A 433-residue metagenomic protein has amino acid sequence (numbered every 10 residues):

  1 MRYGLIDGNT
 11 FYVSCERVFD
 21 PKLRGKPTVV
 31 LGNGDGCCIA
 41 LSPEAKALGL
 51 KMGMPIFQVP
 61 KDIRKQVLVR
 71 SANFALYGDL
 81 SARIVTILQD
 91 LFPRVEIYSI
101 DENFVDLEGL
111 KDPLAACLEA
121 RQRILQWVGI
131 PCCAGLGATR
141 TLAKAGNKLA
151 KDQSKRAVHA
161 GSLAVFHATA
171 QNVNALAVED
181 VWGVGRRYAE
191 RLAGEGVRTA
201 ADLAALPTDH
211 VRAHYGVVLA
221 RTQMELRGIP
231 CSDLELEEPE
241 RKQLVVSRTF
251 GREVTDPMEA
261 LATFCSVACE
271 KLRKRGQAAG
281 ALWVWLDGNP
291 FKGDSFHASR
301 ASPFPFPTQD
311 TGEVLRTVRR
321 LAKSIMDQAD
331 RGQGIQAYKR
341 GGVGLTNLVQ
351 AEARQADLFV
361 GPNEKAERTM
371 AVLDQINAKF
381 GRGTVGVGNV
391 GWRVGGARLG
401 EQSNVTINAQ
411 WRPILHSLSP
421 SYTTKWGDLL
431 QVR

Functional and structural regions predicted by a protein language model:
M1-M224, D233, E270, N363-R433: Gly/Gly-Pro- and Ser/Thr-rich, intrinsically disordered tail segments characteristic of DNA damage-repair and tolerance
F11, G34-C37, N289-G293, L348-E352: Short, charged/polar surface micro-motifs in flexible loops or helix N-caps
R24-K26, K65, I130, A278-G280 (+4 more regions): A generic structural signal for short beta-strands and their flanking turns/coil linkers
Y98-E102, G137-R140, P239, Q277-A281 (+1 more regions): Short Gly/Ser/Thr- and Asp/Glu-enriched loop/turn motifs at secondary-structure junctions
N103-E108, A298-P305, E352-L358: Short, hydrophobic beta-strand segments
G137-T139, D287, G344-L348, V390: Short loop/turn motifs enriched for small/polar and acidic residues
Y188-I335, L430-R433: DNA-contacting surface of Y-family translesion DNA polymerases
L315-K379, G383-V387: C-terminal hydrophobic structural anchor segments that stabilize assembly/packing rather than catalytic chemistry
